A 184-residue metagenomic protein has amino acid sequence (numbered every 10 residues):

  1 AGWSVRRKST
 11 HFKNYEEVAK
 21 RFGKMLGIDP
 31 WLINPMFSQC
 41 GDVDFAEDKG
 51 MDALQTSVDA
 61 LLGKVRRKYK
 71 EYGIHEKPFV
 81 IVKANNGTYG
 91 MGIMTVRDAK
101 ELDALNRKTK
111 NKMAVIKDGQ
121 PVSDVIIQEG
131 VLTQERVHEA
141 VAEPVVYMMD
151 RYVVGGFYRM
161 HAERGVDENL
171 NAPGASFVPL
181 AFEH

Functional and structural regions predicted by a protein language model:
A1-E76: Conserved N-proximal alpha/beta basic substrate-recognition cap immediately N-terminal to, or forming the N-lobe
Y15, V178-E183: Signature of lipid phosphatidyltransferase scaffolds
S57-F79, N86-M91, R97-L180: Phosphate-binding site of ATP-dependent enzymes
